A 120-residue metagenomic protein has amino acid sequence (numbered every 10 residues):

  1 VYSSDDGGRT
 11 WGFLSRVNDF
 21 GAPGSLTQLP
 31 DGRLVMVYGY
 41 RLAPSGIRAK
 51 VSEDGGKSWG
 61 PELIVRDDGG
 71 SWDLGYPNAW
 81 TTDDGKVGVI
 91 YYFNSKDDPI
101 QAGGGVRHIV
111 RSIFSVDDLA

Functional and structural regions predicted by a protein language model:
V1-A120: Asp-box/BNR beta-propeller blade signature and adjacent active/binding-site loops in extracellular glycan-interacting
